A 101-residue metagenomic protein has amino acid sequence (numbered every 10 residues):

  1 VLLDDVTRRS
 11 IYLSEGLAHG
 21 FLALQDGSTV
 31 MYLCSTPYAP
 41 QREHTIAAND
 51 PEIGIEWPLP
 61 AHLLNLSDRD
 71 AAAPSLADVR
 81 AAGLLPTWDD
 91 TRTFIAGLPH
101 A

Functional and structural regions predicted by a protein language model:
V1, I11, I46-A48: Generic detection of short hydrophobic beta-strand segments and adjacent strand-loop junctions
L3-D26: Conserved metal-binding segment of the jelly-roll/cupin
L24-I95: Double-stranded beta-helix
